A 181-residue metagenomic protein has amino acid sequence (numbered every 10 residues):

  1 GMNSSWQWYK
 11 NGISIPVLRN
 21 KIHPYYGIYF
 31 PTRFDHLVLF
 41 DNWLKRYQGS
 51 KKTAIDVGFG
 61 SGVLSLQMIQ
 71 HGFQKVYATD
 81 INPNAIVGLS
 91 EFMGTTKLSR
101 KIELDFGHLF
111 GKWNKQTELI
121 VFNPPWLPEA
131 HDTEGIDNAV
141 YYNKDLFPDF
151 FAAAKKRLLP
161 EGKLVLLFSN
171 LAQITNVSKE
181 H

Functional and structural regions predicted by a protein language model:
G1-I13: N-terminal auxiliary segments of SAM/dcSAM-dependent transferases
N3, K21, P31-F34, N42: Terminal helices and disordered tails flanking the catalytic cores of nucleotide-processing hydrolases
N20-Y26: Short, aliphatic-rich beta-strand segments
R33-W113, L119-F122, P128-E129: Conserved SAM/SAH cofactor-binding pocket of Class I
P83-A85, P124-D149: Mobile active-site "lid"/loop adjacent to the S-adenosyl-L-methionine
S90-E91, H131-G135, V177-K179: Short amphipathic alpha-helical segments
L146-H181: Conserved Class I SAM-dependent methyltransferase catalytic core
